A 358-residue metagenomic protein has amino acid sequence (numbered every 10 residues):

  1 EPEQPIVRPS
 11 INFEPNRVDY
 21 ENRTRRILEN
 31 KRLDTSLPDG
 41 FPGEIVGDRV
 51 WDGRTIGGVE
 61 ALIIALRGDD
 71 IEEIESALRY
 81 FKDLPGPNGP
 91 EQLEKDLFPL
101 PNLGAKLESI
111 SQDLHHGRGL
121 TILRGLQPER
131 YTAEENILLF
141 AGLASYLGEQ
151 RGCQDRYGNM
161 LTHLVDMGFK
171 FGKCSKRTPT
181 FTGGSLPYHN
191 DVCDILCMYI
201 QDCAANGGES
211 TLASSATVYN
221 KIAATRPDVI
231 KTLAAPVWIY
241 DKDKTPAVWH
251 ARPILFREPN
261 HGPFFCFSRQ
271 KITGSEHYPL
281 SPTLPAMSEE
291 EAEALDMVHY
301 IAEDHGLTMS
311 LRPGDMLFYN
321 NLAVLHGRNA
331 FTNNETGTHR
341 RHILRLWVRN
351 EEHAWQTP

Functional and structural regions predicted by a protein language model:
E1-S109, H116-T121, G125-R130, L147 (+2 more regions): Active-site environment of non-heme Fe oxygenases that use a 2-His-1-carboxylate facial triad
A133: Catalytic palm subdomain of template-directed nucleic-acid polymerases, centered on the conserved carboxylate motif
I137: Classical protein tyrosine phosphatase
F140-Q150: A short alpha->loop->secondary-structure connector
R151-D155: Contiguous, non-catalytic segments that form substrate-binding/exosite surfaces or channel walls
